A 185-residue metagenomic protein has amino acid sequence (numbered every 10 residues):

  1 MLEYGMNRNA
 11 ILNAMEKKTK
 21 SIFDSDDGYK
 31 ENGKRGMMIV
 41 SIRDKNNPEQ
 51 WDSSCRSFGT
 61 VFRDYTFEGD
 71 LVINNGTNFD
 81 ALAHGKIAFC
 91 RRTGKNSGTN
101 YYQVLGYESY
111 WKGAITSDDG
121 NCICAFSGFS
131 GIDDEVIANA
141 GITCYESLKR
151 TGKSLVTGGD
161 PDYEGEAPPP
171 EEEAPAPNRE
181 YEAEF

Functional and structural regions predicted by a protein language model:
M1-D27, N121-F185: Juxtadomain coupling helices with adjacent low-complexity linkers
M1-Y65, E182: Intrinsically disordered, low-complexity terminal regulatory regions
N7-N9, N13, N32, N46-N47 (+6 more regions): Detector for Asparagine
K17-K20, K30, K34, K45 (+5 more regions): Context-gated lysine
K30, T66, Y102-Q103, E108-K112 (+4 more regions): Compositionally biased, intrinsically disordered low-complexity regions enriched in proline and serine
R35-M38, V61, L71, N78 (+7 more regions): Compositionally biased, intrinsically disordered low-complexity regions
R43-G106: Regulatory sensory and allosteric helical modules in signal-transduction proteins and certain transcription factors
R91-N139: Sensory/regulatory domains in signal-transduction proteins
